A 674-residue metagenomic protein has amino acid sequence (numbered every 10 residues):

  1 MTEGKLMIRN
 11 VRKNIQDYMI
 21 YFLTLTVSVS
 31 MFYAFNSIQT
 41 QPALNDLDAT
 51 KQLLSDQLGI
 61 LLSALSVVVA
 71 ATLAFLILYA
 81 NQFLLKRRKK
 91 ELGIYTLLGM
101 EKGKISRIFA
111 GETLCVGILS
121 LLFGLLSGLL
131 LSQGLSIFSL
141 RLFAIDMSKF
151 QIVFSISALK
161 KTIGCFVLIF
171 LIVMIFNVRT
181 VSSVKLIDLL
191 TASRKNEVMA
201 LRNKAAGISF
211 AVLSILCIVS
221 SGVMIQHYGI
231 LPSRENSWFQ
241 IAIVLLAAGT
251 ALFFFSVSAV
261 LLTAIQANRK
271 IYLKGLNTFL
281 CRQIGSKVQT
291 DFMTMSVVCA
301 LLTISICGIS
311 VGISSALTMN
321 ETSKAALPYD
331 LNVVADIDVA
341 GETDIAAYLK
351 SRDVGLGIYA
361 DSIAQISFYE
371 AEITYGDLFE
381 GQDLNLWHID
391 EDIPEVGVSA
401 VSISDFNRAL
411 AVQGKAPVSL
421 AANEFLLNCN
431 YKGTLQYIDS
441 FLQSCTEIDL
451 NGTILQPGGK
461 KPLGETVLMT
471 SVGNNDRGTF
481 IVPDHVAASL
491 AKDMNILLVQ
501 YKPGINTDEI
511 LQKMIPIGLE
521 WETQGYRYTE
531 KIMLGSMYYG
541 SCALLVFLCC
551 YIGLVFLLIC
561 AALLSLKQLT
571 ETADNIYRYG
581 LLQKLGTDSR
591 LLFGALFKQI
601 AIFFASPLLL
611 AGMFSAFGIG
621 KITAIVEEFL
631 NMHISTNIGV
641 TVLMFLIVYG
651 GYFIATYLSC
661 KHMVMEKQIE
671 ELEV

Functional and structural regions predicted by a protein language model:
M1-K5, V184-M199, D574-Y577, H662-V674: Short cytosolic juxtamembrane segments of multi-pass membrane proteins
M1-V29, E197-L213, C217, F255-L302 (+1 more regions): N-terminal Sec/SRP start-transfer signal
I15-F22, F109-S127, L159, I163 (+4 more regions): Selective transmembrane-helix segments that form parts of the transport pathway or gating/packing helices in multipass
Q16-L23, A34-V68, L84-K86, I94 (+7 more regions): Peri-transmembrane interface segments
S30-L44, Y79-F83, V116-I145, A158-S183 (+4 more regions): Small-residue-rich transmembrane alpha-helices
A43-I60, S315, M319-I345: Membrane-interface junction motifs in transport/secretion proteins
T322-L558: Basic-flanked hydrophobic alpha-helices used for secretion and membrane insertion
